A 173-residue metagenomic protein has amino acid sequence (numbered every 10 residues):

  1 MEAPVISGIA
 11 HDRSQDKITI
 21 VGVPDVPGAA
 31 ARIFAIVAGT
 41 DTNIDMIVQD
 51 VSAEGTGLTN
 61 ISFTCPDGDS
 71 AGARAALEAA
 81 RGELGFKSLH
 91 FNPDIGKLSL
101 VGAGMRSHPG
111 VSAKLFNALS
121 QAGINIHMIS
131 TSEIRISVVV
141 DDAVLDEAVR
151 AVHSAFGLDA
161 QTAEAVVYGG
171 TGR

Functional and structural regions predicted by a protein language model:
M1-R173: A conserved regulatory-domain signal marking ACT and ACT-like small-molecule sensing domains and adjacent regulatory
